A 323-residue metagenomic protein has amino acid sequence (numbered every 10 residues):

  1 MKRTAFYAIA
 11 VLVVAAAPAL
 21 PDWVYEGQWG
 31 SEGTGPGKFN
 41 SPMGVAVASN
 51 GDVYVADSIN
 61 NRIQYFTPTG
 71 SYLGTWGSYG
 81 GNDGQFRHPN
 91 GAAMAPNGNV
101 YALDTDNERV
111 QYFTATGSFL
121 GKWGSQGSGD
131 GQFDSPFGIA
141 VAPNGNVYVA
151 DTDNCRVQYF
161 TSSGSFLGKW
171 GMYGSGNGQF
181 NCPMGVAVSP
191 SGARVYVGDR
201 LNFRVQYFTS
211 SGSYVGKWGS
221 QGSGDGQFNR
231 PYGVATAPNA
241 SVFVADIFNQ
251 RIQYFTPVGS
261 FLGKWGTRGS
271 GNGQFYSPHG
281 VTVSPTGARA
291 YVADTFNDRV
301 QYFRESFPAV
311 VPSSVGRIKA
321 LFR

Functional and structural regions predicted by a protein language model:
A8-A16: Bacterial N-terminal signal peptides
W23-M43, S71-H88, G117-F137, S165-M184 (+2 more regions): Gly/Pro-rich loop segments of beta-rich domains
V47-N50, M94-N97, V141-N144, V188-G192 (+2 more regions): Residue-level detector of Asp-centered blade-edge/turn motifs that repeat once per structural unit in beta-propeller
D52-Y54, N99-Y101, N146-Y148, R194-Y196 (+2 more regions): Conserved beta-propeller blade signature
S58, T105, T152, R200 (+2 more regions): Short loop/turn segments immediately following the C-termini of beta-strands
S277-F307: Blade-level signature of beta-propeller repeat domains, shared across WD40, Kelch, NHL, RCC1 and BNR/Asp-box propellers
R304-R323: Residue-level detector of functionally pivotal "anchor" positions at catalytic/ligand-binding pockets or at interdomain
